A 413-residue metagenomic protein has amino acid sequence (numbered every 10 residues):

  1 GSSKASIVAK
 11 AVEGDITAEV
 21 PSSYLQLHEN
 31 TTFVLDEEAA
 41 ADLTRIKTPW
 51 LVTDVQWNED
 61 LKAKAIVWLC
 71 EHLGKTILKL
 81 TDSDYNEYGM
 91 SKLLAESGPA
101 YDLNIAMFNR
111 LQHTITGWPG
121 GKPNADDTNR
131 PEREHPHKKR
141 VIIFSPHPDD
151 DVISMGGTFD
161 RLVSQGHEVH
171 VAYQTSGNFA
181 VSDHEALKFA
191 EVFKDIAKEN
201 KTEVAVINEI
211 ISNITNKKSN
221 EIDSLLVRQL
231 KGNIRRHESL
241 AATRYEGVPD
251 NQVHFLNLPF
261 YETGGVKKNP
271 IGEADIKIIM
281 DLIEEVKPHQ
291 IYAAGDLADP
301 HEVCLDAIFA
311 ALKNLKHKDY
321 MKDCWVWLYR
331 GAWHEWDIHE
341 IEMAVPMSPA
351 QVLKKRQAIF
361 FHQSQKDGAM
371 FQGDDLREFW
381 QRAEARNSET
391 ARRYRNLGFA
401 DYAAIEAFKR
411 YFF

Functional and structural regions predicted by a protein language model:
S2, D36-E38, P146, Q174-S176 (+1 more regions): Cofactor-binding loop segments of dinucleotide-utilizing enzymes, especially the Rossmann-like FAD- and NAD(P)+-binding
S2-K64: Conserved phosphate- and dinucleotide-binding cores of soluble alpha/beta proteins, encompassing both enzyme active
S3-K4, H147-D150, L297-P300: Gly/Ser/Thr-rich loops at beta-strand to alpha-helix junctions that form or flank small-molecule/cofactor-binding
I7-A11, T158, A307: Alpha-helical scaffold elements adjacent to nucleotide-binding pockets in ATP/GTP-utilizing enzyme cores
L51-S83: Flexible, low-complexity linker and terminal segments
E71-I142, R161-Q165, Y173-Q174, N178-T202 (+1 more regions): Metal-dependent de-N-acetylase/amidase catalytic core
P146-V163: Di-metal (Zn2+ and/or Mg2+/Mn2+) metal-binding site signature of metallo-dependent hydrolases with the MBL/beta-CASP
H170: Conserved beta-strand positions in the Rossmann-like core of class I SAM-dependent methyltransferases
